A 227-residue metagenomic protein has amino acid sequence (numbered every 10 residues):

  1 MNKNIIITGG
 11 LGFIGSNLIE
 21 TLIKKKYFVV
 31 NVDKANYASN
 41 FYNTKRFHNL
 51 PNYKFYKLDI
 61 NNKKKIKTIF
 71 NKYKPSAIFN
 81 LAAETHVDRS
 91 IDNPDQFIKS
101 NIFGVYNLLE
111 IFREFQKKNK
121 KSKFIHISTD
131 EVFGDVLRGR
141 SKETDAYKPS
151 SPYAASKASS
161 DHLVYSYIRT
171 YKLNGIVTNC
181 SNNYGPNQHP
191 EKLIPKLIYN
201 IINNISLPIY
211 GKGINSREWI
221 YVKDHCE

Functional and structural regions predicted by a protein language model:
M1-N183, N203, K223: N-terminal Rossmann-like NAD(P)+-binding domain of SDR-like oxidoreductases, especially those catalyzing
A155, L163, I176-V177, Q188-Y199 (+1 more regions): Substrate-positioning beta->alpha
